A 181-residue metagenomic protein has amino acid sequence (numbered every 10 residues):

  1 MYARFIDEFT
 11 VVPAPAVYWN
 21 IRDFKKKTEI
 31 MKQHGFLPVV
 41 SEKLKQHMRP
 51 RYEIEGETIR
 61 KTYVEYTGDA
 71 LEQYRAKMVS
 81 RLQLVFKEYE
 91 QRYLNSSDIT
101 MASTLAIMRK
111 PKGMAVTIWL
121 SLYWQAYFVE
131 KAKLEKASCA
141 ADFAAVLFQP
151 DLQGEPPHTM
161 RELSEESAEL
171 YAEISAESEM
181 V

Functional and structural regions predicted by a protein language model:
M1-V181: A preference for well-ordered globular domain cores that mediate specific macromolecular interactions or catalysis
